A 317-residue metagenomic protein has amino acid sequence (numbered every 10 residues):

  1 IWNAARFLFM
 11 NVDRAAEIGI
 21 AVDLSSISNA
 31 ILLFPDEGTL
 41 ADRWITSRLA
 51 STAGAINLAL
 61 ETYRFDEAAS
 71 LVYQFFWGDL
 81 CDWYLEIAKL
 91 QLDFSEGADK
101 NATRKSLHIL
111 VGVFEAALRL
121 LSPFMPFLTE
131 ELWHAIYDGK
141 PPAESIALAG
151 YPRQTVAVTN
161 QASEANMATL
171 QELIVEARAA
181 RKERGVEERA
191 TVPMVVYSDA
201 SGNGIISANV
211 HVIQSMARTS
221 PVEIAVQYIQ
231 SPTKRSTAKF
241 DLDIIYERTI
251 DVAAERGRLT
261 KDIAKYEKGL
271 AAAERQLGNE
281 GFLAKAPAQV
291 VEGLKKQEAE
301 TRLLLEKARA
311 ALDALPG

Functional and structural regions predicted by a protein language model:
W2-G317: Feature 926 captures the class I aminoacyl-tRNA synthetase adenylation module centered on the KMSKS loop
